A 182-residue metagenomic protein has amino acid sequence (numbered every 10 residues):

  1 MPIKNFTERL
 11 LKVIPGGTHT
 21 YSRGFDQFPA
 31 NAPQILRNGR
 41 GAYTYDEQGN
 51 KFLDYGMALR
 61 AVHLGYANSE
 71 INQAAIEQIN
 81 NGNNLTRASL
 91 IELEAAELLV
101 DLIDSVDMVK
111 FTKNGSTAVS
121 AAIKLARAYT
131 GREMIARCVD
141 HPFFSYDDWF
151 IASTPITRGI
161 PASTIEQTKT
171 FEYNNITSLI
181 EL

Functional and structural regions predicted by a protein language model:
M1-N38: Active-site-adjacent loop/helix segments that line or gate small-molecule/cofactor pockets in enzymes
K4, N38, G65, S69 (+5 more regions): Electropositive phosphate-/nucleotide-binding environments in soluble metabolic enzymes
N5, G39-Y43, I151: Glycine/Thr-rich phosphate-binding loops that ligate phosphate moieties of nucleotide and other phosphorylated ligands
Y21, V62, Y146-F150: Adenylate-forming
P33-D54: Active-site and channel-lining beta-strand-loop segments that bind or position nucleotide-derived/phosphorylated
Y43, H63-L64, T168-T170: Short, well-ordered beta-strand elements within core beta-sheets of diverse protein domains
K51-R132: Glycine-rich loop-to-alpha-helix module at the N-terminal edge of alpha/beta enzyme cores
E97-L182: PLP-dependent aspartate aminotransferase-fold enzymes
